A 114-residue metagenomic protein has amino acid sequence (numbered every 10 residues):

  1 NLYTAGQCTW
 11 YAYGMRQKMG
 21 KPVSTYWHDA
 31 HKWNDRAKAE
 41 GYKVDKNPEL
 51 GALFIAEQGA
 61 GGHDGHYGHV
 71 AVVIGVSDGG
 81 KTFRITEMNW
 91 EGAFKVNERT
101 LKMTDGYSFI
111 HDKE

Functional and structural regions predicted by a protein language model:
N1-V70, G75, E87: Secreted/periplasmic proteins that engage bacterial cell-wall peptidoglycan
I74-E114: Aromatic- and glycine-rich peptidoglycan recognition patches
